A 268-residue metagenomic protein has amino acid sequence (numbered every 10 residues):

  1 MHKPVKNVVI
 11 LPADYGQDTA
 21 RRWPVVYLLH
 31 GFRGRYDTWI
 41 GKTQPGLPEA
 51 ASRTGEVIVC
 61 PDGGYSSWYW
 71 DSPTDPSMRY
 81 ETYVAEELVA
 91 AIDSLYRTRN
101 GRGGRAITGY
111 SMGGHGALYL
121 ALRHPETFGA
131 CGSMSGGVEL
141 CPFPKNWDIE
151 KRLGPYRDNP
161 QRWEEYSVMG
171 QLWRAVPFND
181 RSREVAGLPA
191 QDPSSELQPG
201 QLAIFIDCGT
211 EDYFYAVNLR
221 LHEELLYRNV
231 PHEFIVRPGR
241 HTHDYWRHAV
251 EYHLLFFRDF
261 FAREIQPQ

Functional and structural regions predicted by a protein language model:
M1-Q268: Non-catalytic cap/lid and distal C-terminal segments of serine-dependent acyl enzymes
